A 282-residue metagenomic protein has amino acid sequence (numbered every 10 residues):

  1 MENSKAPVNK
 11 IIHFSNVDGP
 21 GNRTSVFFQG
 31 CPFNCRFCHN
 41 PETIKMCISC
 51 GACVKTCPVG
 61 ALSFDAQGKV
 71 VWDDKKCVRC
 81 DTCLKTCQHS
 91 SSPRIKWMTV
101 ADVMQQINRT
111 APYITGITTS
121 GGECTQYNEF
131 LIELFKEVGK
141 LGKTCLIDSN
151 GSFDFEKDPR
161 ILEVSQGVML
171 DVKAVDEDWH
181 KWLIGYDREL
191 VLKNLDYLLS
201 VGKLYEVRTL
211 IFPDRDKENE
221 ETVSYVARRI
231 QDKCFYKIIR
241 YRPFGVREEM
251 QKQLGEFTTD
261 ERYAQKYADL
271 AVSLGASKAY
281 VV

Functional and structural regions predicted by a protein language model:
M1-P20, P213-V282: Auxiliary Fe-S-binding modules of radical SAM enzymes
V8-A52, V70-R79: N-terminal pre-triad scaffold of radical SAM enzymes
S25-F27, T56, S63, G116-T118 (+1 more regions): Short, conserved beta-strand segments within well-ordered enzyme catalytic domains that often line or immediately flank
R36-M46, A52-K69, D81-W97: Iron-sulfur cluster-binding cysteine motifs and their immediate structural context in ferredoxin-like electron-transfer
C50, P93-K96, I184-R188, D216 (+1 more regions): Flexible, glycine- and charge-enriched loops at secondary-structure boundaries
G68, K75-K76, K96-M104: FAD-binding FR-type
A101-M250: Conserved AdoMet/S-adenosylmethionine-binding subsite of the radical SAM
